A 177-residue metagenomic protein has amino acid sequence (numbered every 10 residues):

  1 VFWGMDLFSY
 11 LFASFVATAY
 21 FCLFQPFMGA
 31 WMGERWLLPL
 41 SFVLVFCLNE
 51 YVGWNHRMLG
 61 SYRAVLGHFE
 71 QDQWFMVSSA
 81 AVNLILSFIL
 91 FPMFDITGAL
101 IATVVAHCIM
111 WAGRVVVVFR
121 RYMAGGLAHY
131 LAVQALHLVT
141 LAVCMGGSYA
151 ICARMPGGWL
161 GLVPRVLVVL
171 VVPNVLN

Functional and structural regions predicted by a protein language model:
V1-V77: Specific pore-lining/lateral-gate transmembrane helices of multi-pass inner-membrane transport and insertion machines
F8-A17, M76-S79, T97-V118, L170-N174: Short alpha-helical transmembrane segments in multi-pass integral membrane proteins
A17-Q25, A30, F42-V45, L84 (+5 more regions): Membrane-embedded alpha-helical segments of multi-pass transporters/permeases
L59-G67, V115-A132: Alpha-helical transmembrane segments
H68, F94-A99: A helix-boundary/kink motif common to multi-pass secondary transporters, especially Major Facilitator Superfamily
Q71-Q73, A99-L100, Y130: Alpha-helical transmembrane segments and their helix-entry boundary regions
S78-V82, M93, H129-N177: Transmembrane alpha-helical segments of multi-pass transport proteins
